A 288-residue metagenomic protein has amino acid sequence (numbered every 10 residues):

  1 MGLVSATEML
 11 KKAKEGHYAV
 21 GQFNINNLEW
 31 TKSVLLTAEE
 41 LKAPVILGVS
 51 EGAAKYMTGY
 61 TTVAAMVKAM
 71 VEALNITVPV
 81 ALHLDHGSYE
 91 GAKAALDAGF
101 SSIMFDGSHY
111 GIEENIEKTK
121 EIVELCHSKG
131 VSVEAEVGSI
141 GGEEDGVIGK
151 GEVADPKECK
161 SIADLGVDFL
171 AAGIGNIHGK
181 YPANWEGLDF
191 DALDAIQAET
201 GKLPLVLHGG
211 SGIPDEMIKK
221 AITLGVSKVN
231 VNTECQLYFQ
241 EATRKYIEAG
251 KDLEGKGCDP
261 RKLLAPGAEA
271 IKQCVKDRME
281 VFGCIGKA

Functional and structural regions predicted by a protein language model:
V4-G16, L28-A53, T58-T77, H86-G201 (+7 more regions): Alpha/beta enzyme core
Y18-N26, E51-K55, K262, P266: A short N-terminal beta->alpha junction/helix N-cap motif
V20-N24, L82-H83, M104, L205-H208 (+1 more regions): Short catalytic-loop micro-motif centered on adjacent basic/acidic residues
I174, G209-S211, T233: Active-site proximal loops enriched in glycine and acidic residues that flank catalytic Cys/His/Asp and coordinate
Y246-D259: Active-site gating loops and adjacent loop-to-helix segments of metal-dependent hydrolytic enzymes
K256-K272: Short, flexible active-site recognition loops that position polar ligands and cofactors
